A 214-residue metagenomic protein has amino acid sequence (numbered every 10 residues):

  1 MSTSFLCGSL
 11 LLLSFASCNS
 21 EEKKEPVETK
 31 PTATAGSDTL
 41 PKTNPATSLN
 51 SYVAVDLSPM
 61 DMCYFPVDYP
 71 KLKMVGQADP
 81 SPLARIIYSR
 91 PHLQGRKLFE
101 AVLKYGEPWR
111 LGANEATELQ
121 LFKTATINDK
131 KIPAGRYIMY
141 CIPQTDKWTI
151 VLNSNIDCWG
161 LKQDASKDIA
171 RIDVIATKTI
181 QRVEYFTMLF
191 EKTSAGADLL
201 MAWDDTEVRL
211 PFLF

Functional and structural regions predicted by a protein language model:
M1-L6: Bacterial N-terminal signal peptides that target proteins for export
S14-S17: C-terminal motif of bacterial Sec signal peptides marking the signal peptidase cleavage site
N19-E107, L161-F214: Primarily secretory-pathway and cell-envelope proteins
L103-K162: Mid-length scaffold segments of soluble, non-membrane domains
